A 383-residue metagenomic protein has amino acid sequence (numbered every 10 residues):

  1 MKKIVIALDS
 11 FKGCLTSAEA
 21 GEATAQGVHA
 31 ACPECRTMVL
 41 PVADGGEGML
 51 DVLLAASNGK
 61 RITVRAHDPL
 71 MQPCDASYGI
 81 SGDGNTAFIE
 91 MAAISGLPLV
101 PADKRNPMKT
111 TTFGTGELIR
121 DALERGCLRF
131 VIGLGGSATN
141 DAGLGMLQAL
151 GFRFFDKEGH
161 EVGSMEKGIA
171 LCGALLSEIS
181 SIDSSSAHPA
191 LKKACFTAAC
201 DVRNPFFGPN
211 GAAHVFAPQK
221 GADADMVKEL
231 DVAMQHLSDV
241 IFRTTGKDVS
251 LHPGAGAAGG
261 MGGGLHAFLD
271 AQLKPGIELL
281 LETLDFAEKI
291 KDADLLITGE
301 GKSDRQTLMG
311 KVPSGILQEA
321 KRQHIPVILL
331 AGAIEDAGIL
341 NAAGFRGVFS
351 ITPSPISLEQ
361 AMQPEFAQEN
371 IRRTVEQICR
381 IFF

Functional and structural regions predicted by a protein language model:
M1-L134, A138-F383: N-terminal loops that bind phosphate or other acidic moieties and the adjacent beta-alpha structural core
